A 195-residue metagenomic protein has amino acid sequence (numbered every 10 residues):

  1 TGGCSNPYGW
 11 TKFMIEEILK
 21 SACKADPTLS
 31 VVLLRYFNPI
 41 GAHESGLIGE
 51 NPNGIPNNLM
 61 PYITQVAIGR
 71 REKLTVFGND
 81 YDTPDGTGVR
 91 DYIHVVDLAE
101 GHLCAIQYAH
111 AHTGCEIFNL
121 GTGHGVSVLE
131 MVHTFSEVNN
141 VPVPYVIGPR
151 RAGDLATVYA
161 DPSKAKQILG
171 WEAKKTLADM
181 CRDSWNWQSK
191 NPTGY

Functional and structural regions predicted by a protein language model:
T1-G2, G46, T83, S163: Short glycine/proline- and charge-enriched loop/turn segments that cap or connect secondary-structure elements
T1-N38, L47-N58: Catalytic helix-loop patch of NAD(P)-dependent Rossmann-fold dehydrogenases
T1-P7, P39-A42, N79, G123 (+1 more regions): Active-site pre-Tyr helix/loop in NAD(P)-dependent dehydrogenases
E44-I48, T87-G88: Short acidic, glycine/proline-rich loop/turn micro-motifs
L59-Y195: C-terminal substrate-binding subdomain of Rossmann-fold SDR/epimerase-dehydratase oxidoreductases
